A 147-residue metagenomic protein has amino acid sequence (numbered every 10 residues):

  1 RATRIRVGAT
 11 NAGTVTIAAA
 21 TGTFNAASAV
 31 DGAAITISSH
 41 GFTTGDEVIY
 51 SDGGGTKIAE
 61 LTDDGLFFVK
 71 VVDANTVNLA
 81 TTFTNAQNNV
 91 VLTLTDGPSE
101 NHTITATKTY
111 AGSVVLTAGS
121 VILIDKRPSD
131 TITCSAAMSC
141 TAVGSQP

Functional and structural regions predicted by a protein language model:
R1-T21, K70-N75, T93-P147: Surface-exposed, low-hydrophobicity beta-strand/loop segments enriched in small/polar/acidic residues
A19-K108: Small/polar beta-strand repeat architecture
